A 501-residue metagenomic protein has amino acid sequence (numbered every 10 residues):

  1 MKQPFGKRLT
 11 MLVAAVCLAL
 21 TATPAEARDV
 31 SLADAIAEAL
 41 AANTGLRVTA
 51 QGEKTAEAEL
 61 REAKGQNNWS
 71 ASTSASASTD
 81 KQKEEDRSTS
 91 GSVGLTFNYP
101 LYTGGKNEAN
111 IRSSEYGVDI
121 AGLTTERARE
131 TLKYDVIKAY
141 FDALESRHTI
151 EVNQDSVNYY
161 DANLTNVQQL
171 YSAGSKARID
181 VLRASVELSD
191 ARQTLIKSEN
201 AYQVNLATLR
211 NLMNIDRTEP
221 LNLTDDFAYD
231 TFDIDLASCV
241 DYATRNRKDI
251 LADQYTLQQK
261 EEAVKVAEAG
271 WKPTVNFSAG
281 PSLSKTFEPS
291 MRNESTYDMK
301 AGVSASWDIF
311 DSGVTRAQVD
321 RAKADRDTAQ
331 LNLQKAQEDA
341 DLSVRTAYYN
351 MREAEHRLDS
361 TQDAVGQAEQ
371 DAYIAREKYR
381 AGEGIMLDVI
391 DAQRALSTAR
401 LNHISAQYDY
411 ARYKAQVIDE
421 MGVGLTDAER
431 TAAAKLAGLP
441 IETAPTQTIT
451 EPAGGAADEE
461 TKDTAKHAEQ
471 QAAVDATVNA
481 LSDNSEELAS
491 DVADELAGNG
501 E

Functional and structural regions predicted by a protein language model:
M1-E26: Gram-negative bacterial Sec-dependent N-terminal signal peptides
K2-P4, E26, N402-E501: Acidic, low-complexity, intrinsically disordered peripheral segments
K2-Q3, R8, R129-Y242, A347-N350 (+4 more regions): Periplasmic alpha-helical coiled-coil/stalk elements that build and connect Gram-negative outer-membrane
R28-I36: Regulatory alphaC helix of protein kinase catalytic domains
R47, S70-S88, N98-R129, L251 (+2 more regions): Small/polar (Gly/Ser/Thr/Ala-rich) solvent-exposed segments that form structured loops/beta-strands/short helices used
V48-A63, A128, L132-V152, A162 (+5 more regions): Amphipathic alpha-helical coiled-coil segments
S90-S92, K138, R183, T274 (+1 more regions): Transmembrane beta-barrel architecture of outer-membrane proteins
G94-T96, Y140, N276, G302-S304 (+1 more regions): Membrane-embedded beta-strand positions in outer-membrane beta-barrel channels/transporters
